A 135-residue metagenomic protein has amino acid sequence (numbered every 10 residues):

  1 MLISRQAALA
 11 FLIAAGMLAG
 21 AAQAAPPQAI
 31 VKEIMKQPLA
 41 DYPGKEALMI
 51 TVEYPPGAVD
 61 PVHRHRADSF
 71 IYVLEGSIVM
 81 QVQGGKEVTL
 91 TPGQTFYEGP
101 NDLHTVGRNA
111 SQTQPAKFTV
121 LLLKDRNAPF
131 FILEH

Functional and structural regions predicted by a protein language model:
L2-L12, G16-L48, Q81, F96-Y97 (+2 more regions): A short, N-terminal "cap"/entry segment at the start of jelly-roll beta-barrel domains of the cupin/DSBH fold
L39-G44, Y54-P55, G84-N101: Short acidic-glycine-tyrosine-enriched beta hairpin
G44-M49, D68, G85, N101 (+1 more regions): Extracytoplasmic
K45, G57-Y72: A short beta-loop-beta micro-motif enriched in histidine and acidic residues
V52-A58, R66, D102-G107: N-terminal post-signal-peptidase region of extra-cytosolic proteins
V62, M80-Q81, E98, H104-Q112: Short beta-strand His + acidic residue motifs that chelate non-heme Fe in jelly-roll/DSBH and cupin folds
H65-G84, P92-Q94: Glycine- and acidic-residue-biased ligand/ion/polar-headgroup-sensing regions
E87, D102-A128: Ligand-binding loop in jelly-roll beta-barrel domains
